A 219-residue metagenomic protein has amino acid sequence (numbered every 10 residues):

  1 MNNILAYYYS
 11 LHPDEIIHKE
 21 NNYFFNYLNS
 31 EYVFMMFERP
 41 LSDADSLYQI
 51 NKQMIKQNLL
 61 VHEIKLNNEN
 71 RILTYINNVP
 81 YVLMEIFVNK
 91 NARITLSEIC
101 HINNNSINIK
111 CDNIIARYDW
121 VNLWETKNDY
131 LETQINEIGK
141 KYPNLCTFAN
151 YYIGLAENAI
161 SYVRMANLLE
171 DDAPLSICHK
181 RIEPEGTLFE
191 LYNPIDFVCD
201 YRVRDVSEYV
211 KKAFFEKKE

Functional and structural regions predicted by a protein language model:
N2-N29, S42: ATP-binding glycine-rich phosphate-binding loop
Y7-H12, I55-L60, E219: Short secondary-structure junctions
E15, E38-R39, I114-I177: ATP-dependent phospho-/nucleotidyl transfer catalytic cores
N21-Y23, N68-I72, L169: Short, solvent-exposed loop/turn elements at beta->coil junctions and helix N-caps that rim active or binding pockets
Y27-K110: ATP-binding pocket architecture of kinase catalytic cores
I109-N113, V210: Long amphipathic alpha-helical coiled-coil segments
A173-I195: Conserved catalytic-loop position in the HRD/HxD motif
T187-E219: Active-site Asp-x-Gly
